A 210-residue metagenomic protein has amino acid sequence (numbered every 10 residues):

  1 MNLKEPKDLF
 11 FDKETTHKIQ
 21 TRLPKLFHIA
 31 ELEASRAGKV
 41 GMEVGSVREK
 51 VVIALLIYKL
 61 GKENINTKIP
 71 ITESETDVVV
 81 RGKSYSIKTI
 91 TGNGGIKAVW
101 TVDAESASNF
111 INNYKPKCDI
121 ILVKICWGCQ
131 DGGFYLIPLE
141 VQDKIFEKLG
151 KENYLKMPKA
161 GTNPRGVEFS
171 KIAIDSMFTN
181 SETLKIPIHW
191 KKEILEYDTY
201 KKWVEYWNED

Functional and structural regions predicted by a protein language model:
M1-V79, K83-S84, K88-D210: Nucleic-acid endonuclease domains
